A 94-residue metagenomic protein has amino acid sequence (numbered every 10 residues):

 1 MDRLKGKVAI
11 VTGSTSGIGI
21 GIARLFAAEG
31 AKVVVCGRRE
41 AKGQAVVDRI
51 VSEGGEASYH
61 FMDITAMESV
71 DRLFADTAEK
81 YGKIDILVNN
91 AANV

Functional and structural regions predicted by a protein language model:
M1-I10, K80: Flexible N-terminal pre-Rossmann segment of NAD(P)-dependent oxidoreductases
V8, T15-G17, R39: Conserved glycine-rich cofactor-binding loop
F26: Aromatic pocket-lining residues of Rossmann-like dinucleotide-binding sites
E29-V46: Conserved glycine-rich Rossmann-like NAD(P)H-binding loop of the short-chain dehydrogenase/reductase
E40, M62-L73: The beta1-alpha1 cofactor-binding region of Rossmann-like NAD(H)/NADP(H)-dependent oxidoreductases
E53-E56, A75-N89: A glycine-rich helix->loop->beta "capping" turn within Rossmann-like NAD(P)(H)-dependent oxidoreductase domains
A91-V94: Conserved NAD(P)H cofactor-binding loop of Rossmann-fold oxidoreductase domains
